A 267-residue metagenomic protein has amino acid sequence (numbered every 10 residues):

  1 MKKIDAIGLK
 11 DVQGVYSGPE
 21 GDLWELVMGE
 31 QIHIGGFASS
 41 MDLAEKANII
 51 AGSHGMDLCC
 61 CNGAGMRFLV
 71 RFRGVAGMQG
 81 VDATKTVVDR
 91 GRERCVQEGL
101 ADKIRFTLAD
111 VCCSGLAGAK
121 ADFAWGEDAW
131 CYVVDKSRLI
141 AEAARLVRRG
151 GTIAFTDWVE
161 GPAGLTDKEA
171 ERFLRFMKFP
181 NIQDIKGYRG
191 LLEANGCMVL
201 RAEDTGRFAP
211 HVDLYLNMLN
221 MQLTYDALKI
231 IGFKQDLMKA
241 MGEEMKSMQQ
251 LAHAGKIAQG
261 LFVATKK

Functional and structural regions predicted by a protein language model:
H33-A51: Conserved alpha-helix/loop element of class I SAM-dependent methyltransferases that forms part of the SAM/SAH-binding
M56-L58, N62-C113: Class I SAM-dependent methyltransferase SAM/SAH-binding core
C112-F123: A short acidic, Gly/Pro-enriched loop at the edge of an enzyme's catalytic core that lines a small-molecule cofactor
F123-D135: A short SAM/SAH-binding and catalytic strip from SAM-dependent methyltransferases
S137-T152: A short glycine-rich, Lys/Arg-flanked "PGG" loop and its adjoining helix->strand segment in the class I
W158-F179: Short, glycine-/aromatic-enriched active-site segment of Class I SAM-dependent methyltransferases
N181-G196: Short alpha-helix
R201-K267: Conserved Class I S-adenosyl-L-methionine
